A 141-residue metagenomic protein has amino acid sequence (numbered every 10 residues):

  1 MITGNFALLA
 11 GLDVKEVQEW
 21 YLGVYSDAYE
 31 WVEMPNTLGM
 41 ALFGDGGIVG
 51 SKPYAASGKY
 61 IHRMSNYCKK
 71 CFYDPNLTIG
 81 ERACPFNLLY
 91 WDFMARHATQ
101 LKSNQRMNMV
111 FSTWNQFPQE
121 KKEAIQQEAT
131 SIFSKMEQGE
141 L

Functional and structural regions predicted by a protein language model:
M1-L141: C-terminal catalytic domain of photolyase/cryptochrome flavoproteins, centering on the FAD-binding pocket
